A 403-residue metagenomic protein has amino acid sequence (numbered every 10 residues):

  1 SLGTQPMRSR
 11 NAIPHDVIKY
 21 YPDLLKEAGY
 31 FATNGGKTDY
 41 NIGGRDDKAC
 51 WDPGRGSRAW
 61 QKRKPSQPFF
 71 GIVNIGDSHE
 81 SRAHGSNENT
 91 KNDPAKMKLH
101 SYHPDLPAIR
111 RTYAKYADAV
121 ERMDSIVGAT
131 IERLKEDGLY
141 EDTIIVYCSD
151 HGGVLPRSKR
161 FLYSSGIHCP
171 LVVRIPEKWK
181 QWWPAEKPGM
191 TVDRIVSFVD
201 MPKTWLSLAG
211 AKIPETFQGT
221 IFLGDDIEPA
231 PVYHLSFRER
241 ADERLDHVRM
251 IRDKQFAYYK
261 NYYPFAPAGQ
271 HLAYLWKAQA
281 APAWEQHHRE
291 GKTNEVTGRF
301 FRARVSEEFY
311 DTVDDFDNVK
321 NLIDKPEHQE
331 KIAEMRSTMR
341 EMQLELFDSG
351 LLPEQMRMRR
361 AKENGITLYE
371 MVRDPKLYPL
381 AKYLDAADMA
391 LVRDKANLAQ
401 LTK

Functional and structural regions predicted by a protein language model:
S1-G298, F316-S337, L398-T402: Formylglycine-dependent sulfatase
D193, E308-F309: Short, well-ordered beta-strand elements within core beta-sheets of diverse protein domains
G291-E307, D314, L322-K403: Long, internal low-complexity/basic segments
